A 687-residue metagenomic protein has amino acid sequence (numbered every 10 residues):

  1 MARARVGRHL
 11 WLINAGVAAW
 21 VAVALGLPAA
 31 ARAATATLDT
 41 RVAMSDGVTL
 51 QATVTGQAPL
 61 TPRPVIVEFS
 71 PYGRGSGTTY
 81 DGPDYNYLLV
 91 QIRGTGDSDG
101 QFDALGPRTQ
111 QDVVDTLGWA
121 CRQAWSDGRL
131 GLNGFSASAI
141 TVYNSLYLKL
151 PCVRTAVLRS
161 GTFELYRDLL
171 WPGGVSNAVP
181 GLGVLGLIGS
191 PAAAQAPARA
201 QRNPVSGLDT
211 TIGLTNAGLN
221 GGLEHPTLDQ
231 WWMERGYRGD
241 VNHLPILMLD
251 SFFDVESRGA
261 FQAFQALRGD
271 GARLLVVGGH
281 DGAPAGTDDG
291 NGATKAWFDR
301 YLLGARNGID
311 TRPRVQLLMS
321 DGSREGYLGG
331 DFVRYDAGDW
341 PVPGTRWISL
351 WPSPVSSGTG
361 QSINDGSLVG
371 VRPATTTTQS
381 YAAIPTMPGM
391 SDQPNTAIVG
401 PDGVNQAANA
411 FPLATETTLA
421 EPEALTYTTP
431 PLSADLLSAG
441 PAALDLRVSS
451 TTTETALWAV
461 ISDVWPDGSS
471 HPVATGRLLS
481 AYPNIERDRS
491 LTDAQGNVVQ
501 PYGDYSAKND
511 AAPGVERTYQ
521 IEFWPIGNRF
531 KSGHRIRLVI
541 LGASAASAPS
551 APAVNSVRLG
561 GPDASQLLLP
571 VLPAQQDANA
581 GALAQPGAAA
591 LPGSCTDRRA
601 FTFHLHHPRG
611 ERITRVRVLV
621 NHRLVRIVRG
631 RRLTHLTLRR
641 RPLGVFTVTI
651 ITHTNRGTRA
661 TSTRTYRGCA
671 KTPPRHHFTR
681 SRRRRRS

Functional and structural regions predicted by a protein language model:
A29-A34, S469, A512-V515, K531 (+1 more regions): Polybasic, low-complexity, intrinsically disordered segments
A33-L60, T428, L432-A434: N-terminal cap/lid segment of alpha/beta-hydrolase-fold proteins
L60-T61, V65-C121, E421, P466 (+1 more regions): Cap/lid segment of the alpha/beta-hydrolase catalytic domain
A124-S136: Alpha/beta-hydrolase fold nucleophile elbow
G134-N144: Glycine-rich nucleophile elbow surrounding the catalytic serine of serine-hydrolase chemistry
N144-V241, Q379: Accessory cap/linker subdomain of secreted extracellular hydrolases
M248-D250: Short beta-strand/loop motif that positions the catalytic acidic residue of the alpha/beta-hydrolase fold
P284-P586: C-terminal, loop-rich substrate-recognition/catalytic regions characterized by aromatic stacking residues
